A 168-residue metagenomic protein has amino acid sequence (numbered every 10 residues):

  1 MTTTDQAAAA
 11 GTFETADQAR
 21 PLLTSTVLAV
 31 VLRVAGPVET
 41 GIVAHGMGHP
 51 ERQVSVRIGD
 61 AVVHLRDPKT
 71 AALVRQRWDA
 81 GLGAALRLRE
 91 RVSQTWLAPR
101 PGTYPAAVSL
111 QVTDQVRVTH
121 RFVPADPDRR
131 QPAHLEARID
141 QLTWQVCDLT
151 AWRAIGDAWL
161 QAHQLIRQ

Functional and structural regions predicted by a protein language model:
M1-Q168: Positively charged, low-complexity terminal tracts and the immediately adjacent first secondary-structure elements
